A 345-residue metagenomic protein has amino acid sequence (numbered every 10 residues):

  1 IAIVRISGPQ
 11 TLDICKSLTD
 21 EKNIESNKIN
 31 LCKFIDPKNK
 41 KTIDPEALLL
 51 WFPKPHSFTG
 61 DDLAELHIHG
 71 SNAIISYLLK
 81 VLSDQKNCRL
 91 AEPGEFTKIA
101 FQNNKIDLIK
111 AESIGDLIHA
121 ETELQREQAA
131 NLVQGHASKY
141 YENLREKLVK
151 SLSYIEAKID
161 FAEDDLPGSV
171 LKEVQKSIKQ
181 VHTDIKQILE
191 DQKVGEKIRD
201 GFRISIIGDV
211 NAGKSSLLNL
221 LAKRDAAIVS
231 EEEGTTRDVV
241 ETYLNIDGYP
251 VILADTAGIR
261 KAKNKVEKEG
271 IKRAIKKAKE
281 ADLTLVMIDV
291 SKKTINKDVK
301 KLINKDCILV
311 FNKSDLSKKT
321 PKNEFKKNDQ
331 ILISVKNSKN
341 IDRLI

Functional and structural regions predicted by a protein language model:
I1-E127, N131, G135, I308: A glycine-rich (often HGG/GG-containing) alpha/beta subdomain
R5-I6, L18, Y154-A157, F161-K279: Conserved G1/Walker A P-loop phosphate-binding module
G70, L221, T256, I288-S291 (+1 more regions): Glycine-rich, N-terminal phosphate-binding loop of Rossmann-like dinucleotide-binding domains
K105-D184, I188: Long, non-coiled-coil amphipathic alpha-helical linker/lever segments that couple catalytic cores to other domains
Q180, D306-I308, D315-I345: Canonical P-loop GTPase G-domain recognition
K279-I295, S314-K318, K336-S338: Conserved Switch II/interswitch segment of TRAFAC-class P-loop GTPases
T284-L285, C307-L309: Short, well-ordered beta-strand core segments
K293-K305: Amphipathic helical hotspot of TIR/SEFIR-family domains
